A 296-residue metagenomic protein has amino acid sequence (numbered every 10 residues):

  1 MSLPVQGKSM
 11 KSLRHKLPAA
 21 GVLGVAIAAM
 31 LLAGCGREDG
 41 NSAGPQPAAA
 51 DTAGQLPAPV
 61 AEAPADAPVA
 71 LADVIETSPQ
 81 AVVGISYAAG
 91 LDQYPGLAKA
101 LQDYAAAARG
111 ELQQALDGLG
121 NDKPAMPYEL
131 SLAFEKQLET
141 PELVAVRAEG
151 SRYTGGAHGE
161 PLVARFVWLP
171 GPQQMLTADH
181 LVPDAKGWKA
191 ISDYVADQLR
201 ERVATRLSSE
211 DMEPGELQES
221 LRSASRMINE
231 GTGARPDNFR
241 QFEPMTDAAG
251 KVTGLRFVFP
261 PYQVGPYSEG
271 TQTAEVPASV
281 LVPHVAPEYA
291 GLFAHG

Functional and structural regions predicted by a protein language model:
V5-L23: Bacterial N-terminal signal peptides that target proteins for export
L31-G34: C-terminal motif of bacterial Sec signal peptides marking the signal peptidase cleavage site
G36-G296: Compositionally biased intrinsically disordered regions enriched in Thr/Gly
